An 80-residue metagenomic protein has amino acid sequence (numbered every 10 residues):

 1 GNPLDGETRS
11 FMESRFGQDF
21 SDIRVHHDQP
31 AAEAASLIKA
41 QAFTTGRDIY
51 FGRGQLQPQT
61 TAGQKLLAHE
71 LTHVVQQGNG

Functional and structural regions predicted by a protein language model:
G1-G80: Juxtamembrane/interface and other helix-to-disorder boundary residues and their adjoining low-complexity tails
